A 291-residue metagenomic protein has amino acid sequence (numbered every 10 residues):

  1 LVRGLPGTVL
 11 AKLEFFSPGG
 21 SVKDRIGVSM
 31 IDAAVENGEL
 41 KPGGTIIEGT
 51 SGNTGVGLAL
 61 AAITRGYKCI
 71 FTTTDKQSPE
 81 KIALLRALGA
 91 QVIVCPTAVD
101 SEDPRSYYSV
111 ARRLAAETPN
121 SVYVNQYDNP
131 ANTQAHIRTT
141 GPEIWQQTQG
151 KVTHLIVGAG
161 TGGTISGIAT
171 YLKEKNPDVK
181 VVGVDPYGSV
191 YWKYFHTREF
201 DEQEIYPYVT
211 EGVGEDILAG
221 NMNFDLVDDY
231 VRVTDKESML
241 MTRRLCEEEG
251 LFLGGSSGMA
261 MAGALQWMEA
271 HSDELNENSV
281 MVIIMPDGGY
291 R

Functional and structural regions predicted by a protein language model:
L1-R291: PLP-dependent amino-acid enzyme catalytic core
